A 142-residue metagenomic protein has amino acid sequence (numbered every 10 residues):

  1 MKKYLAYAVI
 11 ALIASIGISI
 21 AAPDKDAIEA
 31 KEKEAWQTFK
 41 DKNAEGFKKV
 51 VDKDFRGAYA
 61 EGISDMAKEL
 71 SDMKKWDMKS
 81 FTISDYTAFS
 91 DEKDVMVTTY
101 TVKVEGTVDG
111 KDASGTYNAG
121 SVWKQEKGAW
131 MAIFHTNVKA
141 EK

Functional and structural regions predicted by a protein language model:
Y4-V50: Short, low-complexity N-terminal intrinsically disordered segments enriched in polar/charged residues
A35, G46-F47, F55, E69 (+2 more regions): Hydrophobic pocket/interface hotspot
K48-T82: Short solvent-exposed beta->alpha transition segments
V51, E61-G62, T87, E92 (+3 more regions): A mature extracytoplasmic/lumenal domain signature
S71-A113: Surface-exposed, charged secondary-structure patches
T116-E141: Short beta-strand edge/turn micro-motifs at domain boundaries
